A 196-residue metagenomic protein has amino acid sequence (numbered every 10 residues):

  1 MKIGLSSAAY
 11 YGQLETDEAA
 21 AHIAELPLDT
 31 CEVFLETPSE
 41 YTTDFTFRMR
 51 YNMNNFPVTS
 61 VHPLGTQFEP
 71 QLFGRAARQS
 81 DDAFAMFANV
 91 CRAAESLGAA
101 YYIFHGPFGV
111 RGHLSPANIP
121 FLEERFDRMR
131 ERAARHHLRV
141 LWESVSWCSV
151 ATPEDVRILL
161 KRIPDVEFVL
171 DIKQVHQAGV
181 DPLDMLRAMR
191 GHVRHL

Functional and structural regions predicted by a protein language model:
M1-S96, A134, E167: N-terminal pre-domain/capping segments
A9-Y11, L35-S39, L64-Q67, G106-V110 (+3 more regions): Active-site-proximal loop/turn and secondary-structure-junction residues that shape catalytic pockets, frequently
Q13, D17, L72-F168: Active-site acidic/histidine proton-transfer and metal-coordination neighborhood in alpha/beta enzyme cores
H22-E25, I158, R187-A188: Well-formed, non-transmembrane alpha-helical positions, independent of function
N54-N55, H136, R162, H192: Structured helix-beta-strand junction loops
T152-P153, G179-L186: Histidine/acidic-residue-rich catalytic or RNA/ligand-binding cores of hydrolases and nuclease-related proteins
L186-L196: Aromatic-lined glycan-binding groove of carbohydrate-active enzymes
